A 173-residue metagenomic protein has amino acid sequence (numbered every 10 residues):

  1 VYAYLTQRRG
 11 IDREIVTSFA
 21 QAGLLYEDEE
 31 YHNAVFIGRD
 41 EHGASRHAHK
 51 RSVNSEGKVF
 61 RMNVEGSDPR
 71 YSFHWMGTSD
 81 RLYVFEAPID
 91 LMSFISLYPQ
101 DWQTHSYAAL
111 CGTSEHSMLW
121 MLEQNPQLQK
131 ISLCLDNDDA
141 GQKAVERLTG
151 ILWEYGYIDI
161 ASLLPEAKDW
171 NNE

Functional and structural regions predicted by a protein language model:
V1-A34: TOPRIM metal-binding catalytic domain and adjacent DNA-binding surface shared by DnaG-type primases
G10, S18, L24, R61 (+4 more regions): Residue-level preference for alpha-helix termini and adjacent loops
G10-I11, E41, P99, E173: Residue-level marker of positions within ordered structural domains that often coincide with functionally constrained
Q21-Y26, E65, I151-W153: Solvent-exposed, non-transmembrane amphipathic alpha-helical segments
E29-Q124: Phosphate-handling DNA/RNA-contact segment within nucleic-acid enzymes
S79-D80, S96-E173: TOPRIM fold recognition
